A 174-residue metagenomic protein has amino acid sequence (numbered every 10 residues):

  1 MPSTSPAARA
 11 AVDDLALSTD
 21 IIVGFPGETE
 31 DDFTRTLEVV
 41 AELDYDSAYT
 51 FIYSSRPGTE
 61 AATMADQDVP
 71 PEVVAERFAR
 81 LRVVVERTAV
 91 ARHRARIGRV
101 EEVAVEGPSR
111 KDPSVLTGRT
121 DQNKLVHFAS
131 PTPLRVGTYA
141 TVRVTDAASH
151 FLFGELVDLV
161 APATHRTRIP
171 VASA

Functional and structural regions predicted by a protein language model:
M1-T59, R80-A89: Conserved C-terminal portion of the radical SAM core fold that forms the substrate/S-adenosylmethionine-binding
A61-A174: Terminal RNA-binding accessory module
